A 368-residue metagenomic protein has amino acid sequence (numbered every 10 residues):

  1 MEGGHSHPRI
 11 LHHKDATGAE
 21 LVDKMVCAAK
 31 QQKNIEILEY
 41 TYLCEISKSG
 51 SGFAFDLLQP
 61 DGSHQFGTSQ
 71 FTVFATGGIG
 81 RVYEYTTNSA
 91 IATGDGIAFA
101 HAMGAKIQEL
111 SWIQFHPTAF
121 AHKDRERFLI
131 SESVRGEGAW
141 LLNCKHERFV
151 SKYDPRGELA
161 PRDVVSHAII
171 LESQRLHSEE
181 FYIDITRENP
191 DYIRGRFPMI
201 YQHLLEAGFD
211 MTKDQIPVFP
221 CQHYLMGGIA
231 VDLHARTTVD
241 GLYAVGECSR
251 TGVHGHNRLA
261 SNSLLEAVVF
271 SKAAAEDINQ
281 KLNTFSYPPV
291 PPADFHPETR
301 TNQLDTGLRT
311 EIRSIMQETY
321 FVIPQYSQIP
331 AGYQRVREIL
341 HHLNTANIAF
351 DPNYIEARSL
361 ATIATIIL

Functional and structural regions predicted by a protein language model:
M1, C44-I46, F115-A121, V218-L225 (+1 more regions): A glycine-rich phosphate-binding loop feature that marks nucleotide/adenosyl-phosphate handling sites
M1-S63, A75-T76, A119-H122, L141: Conserved redox-cofactor binding core of oxidoreductases
H5-S6, L142, E147-E158, I169-E172 (+3 more regions): Glycine- and aromatic-enriched mobile tails/lids
Q32-E36, Y40, L110-S111, E180 (+3 more regions): Flexible, glycine/charged-enriched surface loops at secondary-structure junctions
L38, C44-A54, L58, R196-S249 (+1 more regions): A glycine-rich dinucleotide-binding beta-alpha-beta segment and adjacent secondary-structure elements that constitute
G62-F71, T238-V239: Core beta-strand elements of the Rossmann-like FAD/NAD(P) dinucleotide-binding domain in flavoenzyme oxidoreductases
S69-F71, A75-G80, C248: Glycine-/small-residue-rich beta->alpha transition segments that form the dinucleotide
F99, A105-I216, V268, D277-N283 (+1 more regions): An anion/pyrophosphate-binding glycine-rich loop and adjacent beta-alpha core in soluble alpha-beta enzymes
